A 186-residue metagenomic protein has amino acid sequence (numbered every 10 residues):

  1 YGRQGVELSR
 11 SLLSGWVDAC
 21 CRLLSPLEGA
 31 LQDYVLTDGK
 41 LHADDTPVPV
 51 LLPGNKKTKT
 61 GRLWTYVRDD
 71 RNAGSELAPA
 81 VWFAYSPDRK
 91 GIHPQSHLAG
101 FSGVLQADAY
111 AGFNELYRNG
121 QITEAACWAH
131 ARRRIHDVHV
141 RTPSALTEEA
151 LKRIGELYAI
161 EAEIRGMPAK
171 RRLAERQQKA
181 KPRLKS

Functional and structural regions predicted by a protein language model:
Y1-S186: Catalytic center-proximal scaffold of phosphoryl-transfer enzymes
